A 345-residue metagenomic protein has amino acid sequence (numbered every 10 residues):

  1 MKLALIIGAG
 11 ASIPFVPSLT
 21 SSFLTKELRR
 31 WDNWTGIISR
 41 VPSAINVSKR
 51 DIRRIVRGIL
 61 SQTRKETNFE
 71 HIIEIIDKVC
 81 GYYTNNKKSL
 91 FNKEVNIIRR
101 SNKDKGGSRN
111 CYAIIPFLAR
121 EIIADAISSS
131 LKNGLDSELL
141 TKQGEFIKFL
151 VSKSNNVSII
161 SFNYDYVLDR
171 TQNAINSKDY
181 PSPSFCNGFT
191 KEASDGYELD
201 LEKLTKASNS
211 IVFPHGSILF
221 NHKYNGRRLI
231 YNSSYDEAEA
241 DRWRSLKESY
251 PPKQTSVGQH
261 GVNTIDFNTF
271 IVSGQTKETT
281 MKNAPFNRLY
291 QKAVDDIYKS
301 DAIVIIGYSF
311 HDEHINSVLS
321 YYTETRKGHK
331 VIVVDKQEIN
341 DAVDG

Functional and structural regions predicted by a protein language model:
M1-R170, A174-S184: Gly/serine-rich nucleotide phosphate-binding loop at the start of the catalytic core of nucleotide/ADP-ribose-handling
M1-V16, S21-I59, T67, L201 (+2 more regions): SIR2/sirtuin-family catalytic core signature
N46-R53, N232, D236-D295: Acidic, metal/cofactor-coordinating or nucleic-acid-engaging core segments within structured domains
E138-I147, E192-Y197, F286: Short linear interaction motifs
I159, I211-F213, V331: Conserved beta-strand scaffold positions in the cores of enzyme catalytic domains, especially in NTP/NDP-utilizing
D169-N173, H222-N232, I315-V318: A short secondary-structure junction signal
S177-K203: Short mixed-charge
D195-S234: A recognition module on extended beta-rich or small alphabeta surfaces enriched in W/G with H and D/E
